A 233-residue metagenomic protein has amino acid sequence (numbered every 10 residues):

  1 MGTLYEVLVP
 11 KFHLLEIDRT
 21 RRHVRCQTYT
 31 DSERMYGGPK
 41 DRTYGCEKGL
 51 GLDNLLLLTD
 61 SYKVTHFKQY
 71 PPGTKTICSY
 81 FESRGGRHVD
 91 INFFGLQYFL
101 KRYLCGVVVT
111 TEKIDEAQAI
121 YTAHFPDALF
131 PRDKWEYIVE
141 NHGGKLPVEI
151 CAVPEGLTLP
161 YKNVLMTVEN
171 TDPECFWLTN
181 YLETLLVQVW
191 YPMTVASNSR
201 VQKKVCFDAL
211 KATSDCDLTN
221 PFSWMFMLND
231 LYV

Functional and structural regions predicted by a protein language model:
G2, G37-G38: Residue-identity detector for glycine
L4, L8, F12, C46-K75 (+5 more regions): Buried, small/hydrophobic-residue-enriched core segments of structured protein domains
K11-H13, R19, V24, T30 (+2 more regions): Intrinsic disorder/low-complexity segments
I77-F130: Low-complexity, highly charged intrinsically disordered N-terminal segments that act as targeting/localization
V108-V168: Glycine-rich, N-terminal phosphate-binding loop and its surrounding beta-alpha-beta segment
